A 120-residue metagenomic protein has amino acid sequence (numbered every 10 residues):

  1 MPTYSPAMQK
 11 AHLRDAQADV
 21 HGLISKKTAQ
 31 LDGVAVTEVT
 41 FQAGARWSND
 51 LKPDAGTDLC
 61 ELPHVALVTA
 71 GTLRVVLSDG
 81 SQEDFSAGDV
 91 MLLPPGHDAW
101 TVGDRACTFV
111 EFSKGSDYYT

Functional and structural regions predicted by a protein language model:
M1-T40, R46-N49: A short, N-terminal "cap"/entry segment at the start of jelly-roll beta-barrel domains of the cupin/DSBH fold
T37, S81-E83, T108: Short beta-strand segments
V39, A66, M91: Conserved GNAT-family N-acetyltransferase fold
G44-P63: Aromatic- and Gly/Pro-rich amphipathic surface segment
R46-W47, G71-V76, A99: Short beta-strand segments in beta-sandwich/barrel cores
T57-V75: Short, conserved beta-strand element in jelly-roll/cupin
L77-G96: Short acidic-glycine-tyrosine-enriched beta hairpin
P94-Y119: Ligand-binding loop in jelly-roll beta-barrel domains
